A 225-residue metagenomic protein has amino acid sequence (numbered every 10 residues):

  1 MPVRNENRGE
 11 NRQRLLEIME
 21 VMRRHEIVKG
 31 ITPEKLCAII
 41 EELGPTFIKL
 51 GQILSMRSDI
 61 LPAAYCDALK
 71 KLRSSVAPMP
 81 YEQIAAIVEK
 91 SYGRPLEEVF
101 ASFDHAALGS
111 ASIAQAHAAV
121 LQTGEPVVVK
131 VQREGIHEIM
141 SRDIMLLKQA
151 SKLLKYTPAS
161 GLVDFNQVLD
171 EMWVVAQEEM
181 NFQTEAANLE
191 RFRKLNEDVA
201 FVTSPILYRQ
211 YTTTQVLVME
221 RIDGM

Functional and structural regions predicted by a protein language model:
M1-Q115, E138-L169: N-terminal accessory/targeting segments that precede structured cores
G51, A116, V129, E185 (+1 more regions): Residue-level signature of catalytic and energy-coupling elements of molecular machines, predominantly ATP/GTP-dependent
R73, V131-E138, M172-E178: Conserved protein-kinase N-lobe ATP-binding Lys motif
E98-A101, A114, V127, V202-I206 (+1 more regions): Small-residue-enriched segments and motifs
H105-A111, A118-Q122, I139, V199 (+2 more regions): Replace "in large, NTP-powered and nucleic-acid-processing enzymes" with "in large, NTP-powered factors and other
A118, E125-R133: Glycine-rich ATP phosphate-binding loop
E125, G135-I139, A150-S151, V216 (+1 more regions): Conserved ATP-binding/catalytic core of the eukaryotic-like protein kinase fold, especially serine/threonine kinases
I144, K148, N166-E197, T203-M225: Conserved structural core of kinase catalytic domains
